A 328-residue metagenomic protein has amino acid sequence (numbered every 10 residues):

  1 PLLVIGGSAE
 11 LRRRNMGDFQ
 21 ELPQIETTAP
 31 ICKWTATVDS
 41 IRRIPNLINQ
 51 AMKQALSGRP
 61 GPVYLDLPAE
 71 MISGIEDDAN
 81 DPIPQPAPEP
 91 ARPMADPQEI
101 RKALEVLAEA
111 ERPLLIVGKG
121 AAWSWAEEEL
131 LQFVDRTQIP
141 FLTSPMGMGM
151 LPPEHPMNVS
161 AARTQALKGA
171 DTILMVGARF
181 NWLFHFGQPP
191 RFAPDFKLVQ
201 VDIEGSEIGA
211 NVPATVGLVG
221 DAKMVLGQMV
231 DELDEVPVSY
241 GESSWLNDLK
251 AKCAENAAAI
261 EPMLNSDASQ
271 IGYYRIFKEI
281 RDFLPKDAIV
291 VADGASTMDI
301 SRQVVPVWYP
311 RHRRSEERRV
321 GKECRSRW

Functional and structural regions predicted by a protein language model:
P1-G241, F283-I289: N-terminal alpha/beta PP-like core and its mobile active-site loop of ThDP/TPP-dependent enzymes
Q24, V225, I276, T297 (+1 more regions): Catalytic-loop motifs flanking and including active-site residues across diverse enzymes
I44, V238-A258: Internal, active-site/partner-interface "lid" segment
N181-L183, D299, R327: Short glycine-rich, flexible loops that bind phosphorylated cofactors or substrates
A251-R319: Active-site diphosphate/adenylate-binding microenvironment
E317-W328: Single conserved hydrophobic/aromatic residue that forms the stacking wall/gate of nucleotide- or nucleobase-binding
